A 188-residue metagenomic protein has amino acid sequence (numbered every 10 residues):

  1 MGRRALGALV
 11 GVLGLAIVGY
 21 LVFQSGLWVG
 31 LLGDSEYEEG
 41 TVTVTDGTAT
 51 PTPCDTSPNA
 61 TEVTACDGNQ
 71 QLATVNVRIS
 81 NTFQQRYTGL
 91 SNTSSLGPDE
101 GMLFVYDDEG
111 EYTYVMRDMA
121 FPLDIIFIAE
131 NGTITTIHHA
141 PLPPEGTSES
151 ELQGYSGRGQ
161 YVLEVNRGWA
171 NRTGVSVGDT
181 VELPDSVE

Functional and structural regions predicted by a protein language model:
M1-E188: Hydrophobic alpha-helical segments
